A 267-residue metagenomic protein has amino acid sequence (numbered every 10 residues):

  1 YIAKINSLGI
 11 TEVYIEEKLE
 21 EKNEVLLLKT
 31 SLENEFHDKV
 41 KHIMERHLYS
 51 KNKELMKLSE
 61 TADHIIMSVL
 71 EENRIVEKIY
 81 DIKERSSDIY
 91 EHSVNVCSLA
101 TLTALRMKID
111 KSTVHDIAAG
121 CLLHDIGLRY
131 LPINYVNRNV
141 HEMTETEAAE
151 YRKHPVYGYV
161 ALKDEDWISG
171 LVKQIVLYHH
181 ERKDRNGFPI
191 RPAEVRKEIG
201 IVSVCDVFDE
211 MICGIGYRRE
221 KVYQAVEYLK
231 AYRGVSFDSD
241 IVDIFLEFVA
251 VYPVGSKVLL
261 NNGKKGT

Functional and structural regions predicted by a protein language model:
Y1-K57: Membrane-cytosol interface segments
H37-T267: Histidine- and acidic-residue-rich, metal-dependent catalytic cores
